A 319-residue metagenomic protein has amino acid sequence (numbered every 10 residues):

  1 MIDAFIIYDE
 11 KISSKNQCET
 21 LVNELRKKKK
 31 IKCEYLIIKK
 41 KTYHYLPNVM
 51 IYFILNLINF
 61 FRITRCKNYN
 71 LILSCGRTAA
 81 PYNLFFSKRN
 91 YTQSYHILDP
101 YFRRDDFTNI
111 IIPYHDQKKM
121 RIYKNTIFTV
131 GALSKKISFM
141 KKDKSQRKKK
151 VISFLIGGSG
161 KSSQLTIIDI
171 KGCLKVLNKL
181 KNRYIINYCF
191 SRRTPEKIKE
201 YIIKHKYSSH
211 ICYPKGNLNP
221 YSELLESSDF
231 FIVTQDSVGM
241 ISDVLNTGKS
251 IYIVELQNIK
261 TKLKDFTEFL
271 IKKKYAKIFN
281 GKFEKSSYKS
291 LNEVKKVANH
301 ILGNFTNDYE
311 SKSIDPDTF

Functional and structural regions predicted by a protein language model:
F5-T129: Active-site and donor-binding regions of nucleotide-sugar-utilizing enzymes
L36, I110-I112, I186-R192, V254-E255: Short internal beta-strands
K39, R183-N217: Catalytic donor nucleotide-activated moiety binding site of glycosyltransferases and closely related
D105-T166, F279-S287, L291, K295: A nucleotide-sugar donor-handling region in carbohydrate enzymes
S159-C189: Conserved catalytic-core segment of nucleotide-activated headgroup transferases in glycan assembly
Y201-G239: Donor nucleotide-activated moiety binding/catalytic core segment of transferases that use nucleotide-activated donors
G239-S287: Catalytic binding pocket for nucleotide-activated donors in carbohydrate/polymer assembly enzymes
T267-F319: Leloir-type glycosyltransferase catalytic cores
